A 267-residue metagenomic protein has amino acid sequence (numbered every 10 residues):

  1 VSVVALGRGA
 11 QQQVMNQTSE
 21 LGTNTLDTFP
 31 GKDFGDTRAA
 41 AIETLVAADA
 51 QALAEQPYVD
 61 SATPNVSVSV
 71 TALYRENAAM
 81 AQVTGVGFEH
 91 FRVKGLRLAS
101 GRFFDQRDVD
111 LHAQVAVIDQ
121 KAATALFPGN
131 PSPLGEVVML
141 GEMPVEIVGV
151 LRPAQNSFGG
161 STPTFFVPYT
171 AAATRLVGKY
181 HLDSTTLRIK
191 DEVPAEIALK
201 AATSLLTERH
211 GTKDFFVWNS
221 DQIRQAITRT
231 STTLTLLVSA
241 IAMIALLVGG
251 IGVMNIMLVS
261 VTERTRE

Functional and structural regions predicted by a protein language model:
V1-T23, T233-L237, I241-G249: Helix-terminus/capping and membrane-interface signal
G7-Q82, E89-R92, R107, T124-A125 (+5 more regions): Hydrophobic, regular-secondary-structure patches
A10, T28, L53, A62 (+9 more regions): Generic structural signal for small/hydrophobic residues in well-ordered secondary structure, especially within
T71, G135-M139, F216: Residue-level detector of beta-strand face positions
F88-F104, D108, A113-G211: Mid-to-C-terminal secondary-structure elements that act as membrane-proximal/extracytoplasmic interface segments
A113, Q222, V248, T262-R266: Conserved ABC ATPase nucleotide-binding domain "signature" region
A201-A202, E208-A242: Peri-transmembrane interface segments
A242, I251-E267: Intracellular coupling helices
